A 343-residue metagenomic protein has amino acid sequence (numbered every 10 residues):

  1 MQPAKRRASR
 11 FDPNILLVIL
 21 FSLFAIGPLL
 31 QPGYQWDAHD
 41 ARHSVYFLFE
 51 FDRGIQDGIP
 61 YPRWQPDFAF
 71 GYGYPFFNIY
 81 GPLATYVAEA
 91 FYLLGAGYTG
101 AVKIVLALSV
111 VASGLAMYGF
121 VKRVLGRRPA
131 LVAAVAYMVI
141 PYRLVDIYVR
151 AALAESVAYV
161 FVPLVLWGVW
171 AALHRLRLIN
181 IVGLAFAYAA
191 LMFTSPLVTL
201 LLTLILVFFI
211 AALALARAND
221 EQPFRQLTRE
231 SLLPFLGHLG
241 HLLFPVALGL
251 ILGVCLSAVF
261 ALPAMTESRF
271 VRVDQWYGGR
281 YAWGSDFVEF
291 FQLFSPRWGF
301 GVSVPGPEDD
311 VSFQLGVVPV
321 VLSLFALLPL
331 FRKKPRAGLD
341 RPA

Functional and structural regions predicted by a protein language model:
M1-L29, F235-P245, D340-P342: Start-transfer (signal-anchor) and selected internal transmembrane alpha helices of multi-pass inner/ER membrane
R6-R7, P66-A69, L94-K103, G126 (+7 more regions): Membrane-helix interfacial "entry" motifs
F11-I15, Y72-Y80, G97-A107, L153-A154 (+2 more regions): Membrane-entry segments of alpha-helical transmembrane domains in multi-pass membrane proteins
L17-A25, F77, I104-V124, R128-L215 (+2 more regions): Membrane-embedded helix bundles of polyisoprenyl
L23-S113, V135, I140-A158, R269 (+1 more regions): Membrane-interface coil-to-helix junctions
D40-I55, L115-P141, L327-F331, G338-A343: Carboxylate/His-rich catalytic cores and anion/metal-binding grooves
L201-G253, L330-G338: Perimembrane helix-loop-helix junctions
G249-F331: Periplasmic/ER-lumenal interhelical loops and adjacent helix-loop junctions in multi-pass membrane proteins
